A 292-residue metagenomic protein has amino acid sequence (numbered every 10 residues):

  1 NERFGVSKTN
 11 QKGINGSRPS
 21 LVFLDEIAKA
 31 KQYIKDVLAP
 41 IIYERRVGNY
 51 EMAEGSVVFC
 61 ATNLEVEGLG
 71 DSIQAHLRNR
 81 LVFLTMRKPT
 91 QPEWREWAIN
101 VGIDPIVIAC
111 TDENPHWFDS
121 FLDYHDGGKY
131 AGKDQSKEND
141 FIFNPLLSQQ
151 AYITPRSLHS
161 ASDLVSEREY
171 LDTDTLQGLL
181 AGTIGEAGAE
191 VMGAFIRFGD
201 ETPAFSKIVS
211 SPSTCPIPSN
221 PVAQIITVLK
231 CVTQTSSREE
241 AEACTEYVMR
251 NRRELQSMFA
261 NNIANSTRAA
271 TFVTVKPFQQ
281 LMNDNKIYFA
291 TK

Functional and structural regions predicted by a protein language model:
N1-K292: C-terminal regulatory/interaction module of P-loop NTP-utilizing enzymes
